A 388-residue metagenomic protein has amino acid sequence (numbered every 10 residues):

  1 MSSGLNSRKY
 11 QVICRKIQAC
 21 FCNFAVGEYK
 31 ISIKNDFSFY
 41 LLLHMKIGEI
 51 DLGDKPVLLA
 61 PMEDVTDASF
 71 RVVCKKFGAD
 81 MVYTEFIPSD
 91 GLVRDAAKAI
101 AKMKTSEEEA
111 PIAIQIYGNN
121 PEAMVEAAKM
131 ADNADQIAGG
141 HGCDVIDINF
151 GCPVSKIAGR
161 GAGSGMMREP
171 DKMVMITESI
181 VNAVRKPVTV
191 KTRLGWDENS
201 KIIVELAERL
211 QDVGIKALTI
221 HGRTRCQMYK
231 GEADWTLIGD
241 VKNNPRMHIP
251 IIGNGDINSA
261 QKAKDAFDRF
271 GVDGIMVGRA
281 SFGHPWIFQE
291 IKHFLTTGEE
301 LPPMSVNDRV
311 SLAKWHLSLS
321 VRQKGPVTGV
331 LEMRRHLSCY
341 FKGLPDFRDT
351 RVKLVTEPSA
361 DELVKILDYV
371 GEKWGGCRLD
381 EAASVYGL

Functional and structural regions predicted by a protein language model:
L5-S7, Q11, F24, F37: Short hydrophobic targeting helices and cationic amphipathic motifs that mediate membrane/organellar targeting
C14, C20-C22: Cysteine-centered motifs
L42-G48, G53, E63, A68-S69 (+6 more regions): Alpha/beta catalytic cores of nucleotide-metabolism and tRNA/nucleoside-modifying enzymes
H44-G48, M62-A138: Glycine-rich, positively charged N-terminal anion/phosphate-binding segment
D54-P56, A79-D80, T105-I112, H141-I146 (+4 more regions): Short, well-ordered coil/turn segments that N-cap beta-strands
L59, C74, E85, I114 (+6 more regions): Conserved, mostly hydrophobic/aromatic
M62-D64, I87-S89, Y117-N119, G151-P153 (+4 more regions): Active-site beta-loop-alpha junctions enriched in small/polar residues
A128-R160, D171-I249: Alpha/beta enzyme core
